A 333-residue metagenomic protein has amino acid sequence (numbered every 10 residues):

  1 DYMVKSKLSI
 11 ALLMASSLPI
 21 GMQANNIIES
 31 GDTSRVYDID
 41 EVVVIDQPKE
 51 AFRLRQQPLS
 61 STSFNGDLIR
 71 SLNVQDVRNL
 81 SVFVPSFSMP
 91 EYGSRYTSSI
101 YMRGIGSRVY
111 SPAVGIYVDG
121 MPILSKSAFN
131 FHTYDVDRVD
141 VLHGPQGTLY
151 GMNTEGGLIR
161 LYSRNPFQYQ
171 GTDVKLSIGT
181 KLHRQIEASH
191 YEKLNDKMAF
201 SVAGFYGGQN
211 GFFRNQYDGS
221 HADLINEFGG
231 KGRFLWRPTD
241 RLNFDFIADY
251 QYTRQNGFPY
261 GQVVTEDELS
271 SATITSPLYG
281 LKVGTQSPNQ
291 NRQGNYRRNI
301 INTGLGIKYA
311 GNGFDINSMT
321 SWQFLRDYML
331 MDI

Functional and structural regions predicted by a protein language model:
M3-L72, N79-V82, D240, T303: N-terminal Sec signal peptide and the immediately downstream disordered periplasmic leader that contains the TonB box
T33-S34, I45-L59, G66-G93, V109-S111 (+2 more regions): N-terminal plug
S98, P112, S125, D135-D137 (+5 more regions): Outer-membrane beta-barrel translocator/receptor signature
Q168-Y169, S177, K193-R292, L325-I333: Periplasmic-side early beta-strands and strand-to-turn transitions of outer-membrane beta-barrels
T285-K308: Outer-membrane beta-barrel transmembrane strand signature
A310-I333: Replace "related TpsB outer-membrane translocases also match" with "some related outer-membrane beta-barrels such as
